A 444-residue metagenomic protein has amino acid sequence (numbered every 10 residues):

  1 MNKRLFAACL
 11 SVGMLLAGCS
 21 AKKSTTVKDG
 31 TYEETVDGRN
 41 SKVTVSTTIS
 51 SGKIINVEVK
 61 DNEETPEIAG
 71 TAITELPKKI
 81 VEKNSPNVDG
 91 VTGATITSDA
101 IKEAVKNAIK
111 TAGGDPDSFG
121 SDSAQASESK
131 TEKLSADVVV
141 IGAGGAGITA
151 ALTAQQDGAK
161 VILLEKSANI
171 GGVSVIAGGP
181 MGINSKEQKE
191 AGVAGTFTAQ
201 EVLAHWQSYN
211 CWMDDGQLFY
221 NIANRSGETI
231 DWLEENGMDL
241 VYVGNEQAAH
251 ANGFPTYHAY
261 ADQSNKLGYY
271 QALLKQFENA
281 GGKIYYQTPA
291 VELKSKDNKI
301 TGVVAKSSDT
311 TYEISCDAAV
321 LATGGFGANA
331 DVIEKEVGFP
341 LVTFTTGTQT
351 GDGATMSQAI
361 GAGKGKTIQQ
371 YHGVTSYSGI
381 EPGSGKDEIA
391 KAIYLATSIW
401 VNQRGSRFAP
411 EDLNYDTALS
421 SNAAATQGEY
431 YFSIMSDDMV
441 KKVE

Functional and structural regions predicted by a protein language model:
K23-A124: Active-site- and interface-proximal helix/loop "cap" or "latch" segments in soluble metabolic and energy-transducing
E128-A146, I162: Beta1/beta-strand and adjacent pyrophosphate-binding region of the FAD-binding site in flavoprotein oxidoreductases
K133-A136, S308-A318: Core beta-strand elements of the Rossmann-like FAD/NAD(P) dinucleotide-binding domain in flavoenzyme oxidoreductases
Q156-A177: Glycine-rich FAD pyrophosphate-binding loop
N169, V175-K283, W400, R407: Conserved N-terminal/central alpha/beta ligand/cofactor-binding core
Y286-K299: A conserved short coil-to-beta-strand element within the FAD-binding core of flavoproteins
I314-E381: Glycine-rich loop(s) and the adjacent beta-strand/alpha-helix scaffold that form part
A354-M356, G363-E444: An anion/pyrophosphate-binding glycine-rich loop and adjacent beta-alpha core in soluble alpha-beta enzymes
